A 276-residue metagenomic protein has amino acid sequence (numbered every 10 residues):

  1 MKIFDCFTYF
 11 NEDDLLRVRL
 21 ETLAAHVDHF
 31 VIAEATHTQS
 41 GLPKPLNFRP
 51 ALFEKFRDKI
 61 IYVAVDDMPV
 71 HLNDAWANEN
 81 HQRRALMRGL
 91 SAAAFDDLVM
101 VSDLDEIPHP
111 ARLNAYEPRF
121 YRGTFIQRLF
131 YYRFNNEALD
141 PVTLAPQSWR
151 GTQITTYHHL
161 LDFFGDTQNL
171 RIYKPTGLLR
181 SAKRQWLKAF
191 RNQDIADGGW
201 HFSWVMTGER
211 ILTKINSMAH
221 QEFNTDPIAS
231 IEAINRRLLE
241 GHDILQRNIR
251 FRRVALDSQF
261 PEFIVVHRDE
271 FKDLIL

Functional and structural regions predicted by a protein language model:
M1-A25, V266-D269, L274-L276: N-proximal low-complexity "stem/linker" segments adjacent to membrane-targeting elements
F4-C6, V18, R84-D96, Y116-T124: Catalytic phosphate/metal-binding cores of nucleic-acid and nucleotide-processing enzymes, i.e., regions that mediate
D5-F10, A33-E34, V101-L104, F125-R128: Short His-Asn-centered micro-motif
E12-I32, Q39-F48: Short, well-formed alpha-helical segments that are part of the catalytic scaffolds of diverse glycosyltransferases
H26, F56-D58, P118-R119: Short, structured coil segments at secondary-structure junctions
H37-V101, H109-L113: Active-site-proximal specificity loops/subdomain of glycosyltransferases
E106-H220, N224: Conserved catalytic core of nucleotide-sugar-dependent glycosyltransferases
F190-L276: C-terminal accessory extensions appended to soluble enzyme cores
